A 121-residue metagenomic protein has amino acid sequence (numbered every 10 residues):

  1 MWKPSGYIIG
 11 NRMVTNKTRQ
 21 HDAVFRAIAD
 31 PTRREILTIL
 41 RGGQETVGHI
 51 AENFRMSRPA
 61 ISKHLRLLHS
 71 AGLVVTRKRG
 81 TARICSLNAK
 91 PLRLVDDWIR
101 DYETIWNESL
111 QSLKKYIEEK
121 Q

Functional and structural regions predicted by a protein language model:
M1-Q20: Short, intrinsically disordered or compositionally biased N-terminal tails of bacterial proteins
V14, R19-P59, R83-R93, D97: N-terminal helix-turn-helix DNA-binding core of bacterial DNA-binding proteins
T38, K63-R66: Base-recognition residues in the alpha-helical recognition helix of bacterial helix-turn-helix
G42, T46, M56, L67 (+3 more regions): Conserved amphipathic alpha-helical interaction elements at protein-protein interfaces in regulatory, energy-coupling
E52, R66, S70: Residue-level detection of the helix-turn-helix DNA-binding "recognition helix"
H69-G80, I84-S86: Beta-hairpin "wing" of winged helix-turn-helix
S86-Y116: Conserved segment of winged-helix/HTH DNA-binding domains
